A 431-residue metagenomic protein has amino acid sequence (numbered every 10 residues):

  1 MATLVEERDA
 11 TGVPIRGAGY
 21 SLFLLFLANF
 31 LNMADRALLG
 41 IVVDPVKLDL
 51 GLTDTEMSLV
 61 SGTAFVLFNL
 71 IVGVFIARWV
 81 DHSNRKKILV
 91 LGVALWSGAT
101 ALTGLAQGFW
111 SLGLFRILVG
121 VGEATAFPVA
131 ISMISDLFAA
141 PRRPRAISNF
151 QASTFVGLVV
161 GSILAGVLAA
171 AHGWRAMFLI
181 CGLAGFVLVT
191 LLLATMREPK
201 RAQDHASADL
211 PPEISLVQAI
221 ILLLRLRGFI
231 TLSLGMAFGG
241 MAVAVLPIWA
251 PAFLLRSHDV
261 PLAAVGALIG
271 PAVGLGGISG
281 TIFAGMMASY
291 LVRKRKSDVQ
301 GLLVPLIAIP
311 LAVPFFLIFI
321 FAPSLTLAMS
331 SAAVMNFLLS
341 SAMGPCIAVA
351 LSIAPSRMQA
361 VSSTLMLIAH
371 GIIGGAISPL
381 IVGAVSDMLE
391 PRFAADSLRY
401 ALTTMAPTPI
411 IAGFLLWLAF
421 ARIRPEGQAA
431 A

Functional and structural regions predicted by a protein language model:
E6-I15, K200-S233, S257: Juxtamembrane intracellular "pre-TM" segments in multi-pass secondary transporters
L39-G40, R227-A284, L339-I347, G375-V382: Extracytoplasmic gate region of multi-pass secondary transporters
V42-I71: Extracellular/periplasmic helix-loop-helix junction of adjacent transmembrane segments in MFS-like secondary
G51, N84, L105-S111, A139 (+2 more regions): Helix-breaking motifs and short loop linkers at transmembrane-helix boundaries and internal kinks in secondary membrane
G62-I76, P271-A284: Central cavity-lining transmembrane alpha-helices of secondary-active solute carriers, predominantly the Major
L70-W110: Conserved MFS/SLC helix-loop-helix module at the cytosolic interface between two early adjacent transmembrane helices
F115-V156: Cytoplasmic helix-loop-helix junction between adjacent transmembrane helices in 12-TM secondary transporters
F150-E198: Helix-loop-helix hairpin linking two adjacent transmembrane segments in secondary transporters
